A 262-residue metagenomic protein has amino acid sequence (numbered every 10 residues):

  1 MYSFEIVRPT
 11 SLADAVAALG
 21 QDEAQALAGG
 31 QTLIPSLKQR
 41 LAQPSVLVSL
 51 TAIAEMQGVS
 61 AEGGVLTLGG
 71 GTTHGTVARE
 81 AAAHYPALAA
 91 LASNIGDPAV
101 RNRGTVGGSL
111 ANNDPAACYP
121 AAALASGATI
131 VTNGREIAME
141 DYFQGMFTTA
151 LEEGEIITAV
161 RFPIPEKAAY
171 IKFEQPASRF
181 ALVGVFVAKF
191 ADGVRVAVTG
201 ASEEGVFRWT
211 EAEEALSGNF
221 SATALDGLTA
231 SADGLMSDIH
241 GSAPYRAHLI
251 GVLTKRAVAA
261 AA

Functional and structural regions predicted by a protein language model:
M1-A262: C-terminal structural segment of proteins
